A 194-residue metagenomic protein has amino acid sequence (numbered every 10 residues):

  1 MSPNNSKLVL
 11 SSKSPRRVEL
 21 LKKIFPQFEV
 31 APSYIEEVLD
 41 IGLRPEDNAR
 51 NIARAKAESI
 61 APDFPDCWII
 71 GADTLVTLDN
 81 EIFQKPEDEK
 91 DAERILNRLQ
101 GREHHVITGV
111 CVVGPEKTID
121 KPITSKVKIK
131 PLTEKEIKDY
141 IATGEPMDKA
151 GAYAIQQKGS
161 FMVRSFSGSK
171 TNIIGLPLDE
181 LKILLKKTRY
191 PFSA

Functional and structural regions predicted by a protein language model:
S2-V9, R44-A194: Anionic-ligand binding patches
P3-P26: N-terminal beta1-alpha1 ligand-phosphate binding loop
K13, S33, P115: Cofactor-binding loop segments of dinucleotide-utilizing enzymes, especially the Rossmann-like FAD- and NAD(P)+-binding
R16, E36-V38, T118: Surface-exposed, flexible loop/turn segments at secondary-structure boundaries
E19, L39-I41, K121: Generic domain-boundary/flexible-linker signal
F28-L39: A short beta-strand-loop structural module common to alpha/beta enzyme folds
